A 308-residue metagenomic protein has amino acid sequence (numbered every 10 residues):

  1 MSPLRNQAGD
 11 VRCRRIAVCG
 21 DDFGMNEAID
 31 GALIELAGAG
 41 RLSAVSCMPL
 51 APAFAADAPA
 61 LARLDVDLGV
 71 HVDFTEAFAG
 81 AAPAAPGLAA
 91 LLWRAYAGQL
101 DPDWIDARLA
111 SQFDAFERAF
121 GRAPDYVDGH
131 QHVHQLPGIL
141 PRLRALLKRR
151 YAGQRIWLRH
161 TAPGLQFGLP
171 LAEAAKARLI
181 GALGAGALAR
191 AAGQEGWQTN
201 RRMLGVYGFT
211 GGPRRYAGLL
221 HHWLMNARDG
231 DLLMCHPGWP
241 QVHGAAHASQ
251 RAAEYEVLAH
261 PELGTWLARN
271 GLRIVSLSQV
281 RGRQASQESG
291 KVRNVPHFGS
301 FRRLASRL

Functional and structural regions predicted by a protein language model:
M1-A17, E27-Y126, P137-L308: Terminal accessory/targeting
G20-G24: DG-centered beta-turn motif at the end of beta-strands
H130-Q135: Gly/Ser/Thr-rich loops at beta-strand to alpha-helix junctions that form or flank small-molecule/cofactor-binding
